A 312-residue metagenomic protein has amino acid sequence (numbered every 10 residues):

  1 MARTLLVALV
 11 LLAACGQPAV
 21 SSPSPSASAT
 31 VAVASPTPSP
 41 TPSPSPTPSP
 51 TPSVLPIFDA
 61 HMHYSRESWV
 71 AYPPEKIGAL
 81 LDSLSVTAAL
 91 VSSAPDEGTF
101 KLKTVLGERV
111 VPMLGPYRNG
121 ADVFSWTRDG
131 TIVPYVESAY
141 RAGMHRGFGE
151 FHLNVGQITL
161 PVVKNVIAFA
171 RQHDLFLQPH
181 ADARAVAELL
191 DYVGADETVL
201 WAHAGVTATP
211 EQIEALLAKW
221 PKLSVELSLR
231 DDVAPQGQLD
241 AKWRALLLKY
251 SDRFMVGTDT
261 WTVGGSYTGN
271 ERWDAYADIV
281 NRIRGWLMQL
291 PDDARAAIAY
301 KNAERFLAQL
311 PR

Functional and structural regions predicted by a protein language model:
T4-A14: Bacterial N-terminal signal peptides
C15-P23: Bacterial lipoprotein signal-peptidase II cleavage site
Q17, P48-F58, P73-S92, E97 (+2 more regions): Mid-to-C-terminal alpha-helical segments outside catalytic/metal-binding sites
S26-A60, L81, K103-E108: N-terminal low-complexity, Pro/Thr/Ser-rich intrinsically disordered segments that act as propeptides or flexible
P50-S53, G78-S83, T99-V111, P134-M144 (+4 more regions): Acidic (Asp/Glu)-rich catalytic clusters
F58-M62, A88-V91, V110-G115, G147-E150 (+4 more regions): Hydrophobic faces of well-ordered beta-strands that scaffold small-molecule active sites in alpha/beta enzyme cores
D96-Q178, S224-V233: Active-site gating/metal-coordination segments in enzymes
L160-G265: Catalytic pocket-lining loop regions of alpha/beta-barrel enzymes, especially the amidohydrolase/enolase/GH5 lineages
